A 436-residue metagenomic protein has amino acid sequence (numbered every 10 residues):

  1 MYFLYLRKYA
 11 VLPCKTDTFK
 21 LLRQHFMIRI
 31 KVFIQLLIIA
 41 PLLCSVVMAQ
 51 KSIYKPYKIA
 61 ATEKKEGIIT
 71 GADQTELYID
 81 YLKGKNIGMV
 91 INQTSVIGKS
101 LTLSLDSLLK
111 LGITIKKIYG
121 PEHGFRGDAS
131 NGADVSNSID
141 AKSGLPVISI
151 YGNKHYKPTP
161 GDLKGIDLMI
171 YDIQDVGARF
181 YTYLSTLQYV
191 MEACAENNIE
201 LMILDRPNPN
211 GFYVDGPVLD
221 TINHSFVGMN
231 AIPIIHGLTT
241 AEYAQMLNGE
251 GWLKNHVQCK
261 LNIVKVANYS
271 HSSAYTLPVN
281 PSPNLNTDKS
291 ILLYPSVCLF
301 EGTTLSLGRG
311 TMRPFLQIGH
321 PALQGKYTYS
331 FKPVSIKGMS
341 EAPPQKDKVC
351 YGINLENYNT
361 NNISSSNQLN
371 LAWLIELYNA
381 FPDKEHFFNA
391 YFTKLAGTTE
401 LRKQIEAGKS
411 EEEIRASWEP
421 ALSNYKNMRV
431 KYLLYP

Functional and structural regions predicted by a protein language model:
M1-A61: Bacterial Sec-dependent N-terminal signal peptides
T114-H123, L204: Short internal beta-strands
R126-G132, M202-H224: Glycine-rich, charge-decorated loop segments at or immediately adjacent to ligand/cofactor-binding or catalytic sites
S136-I166, A178: Glycine-rich oxoanion-binding loops at beta->alpha junctions
D175-L187: Glycine/threonine-rich flexible loop motifs
N223-P295: Conserved anion/nucleotide-ligand pocket segment
A267-K346: Glycine-rich, aromatic-lined ligand/substrate-binding cores of catalytic and carbohydrate-binding domains
P314, G319-S417: Conserved functional hotspot residues or short segments at active or partner-binding sites across diverse domains
